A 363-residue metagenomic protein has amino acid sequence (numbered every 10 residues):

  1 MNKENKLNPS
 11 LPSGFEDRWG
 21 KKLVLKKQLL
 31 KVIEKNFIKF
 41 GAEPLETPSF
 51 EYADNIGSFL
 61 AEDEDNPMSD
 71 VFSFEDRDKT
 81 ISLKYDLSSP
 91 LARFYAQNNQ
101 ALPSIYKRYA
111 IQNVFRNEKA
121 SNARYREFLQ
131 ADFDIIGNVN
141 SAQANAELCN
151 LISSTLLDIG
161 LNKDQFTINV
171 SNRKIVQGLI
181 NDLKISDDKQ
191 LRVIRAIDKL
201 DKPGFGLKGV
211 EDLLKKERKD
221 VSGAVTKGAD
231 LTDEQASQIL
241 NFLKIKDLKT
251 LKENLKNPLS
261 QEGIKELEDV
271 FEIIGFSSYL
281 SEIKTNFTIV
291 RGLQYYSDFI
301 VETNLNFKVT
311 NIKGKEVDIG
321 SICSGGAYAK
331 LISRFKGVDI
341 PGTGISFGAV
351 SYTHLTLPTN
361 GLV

Functional and structural regions predicted by a protein language model:
N2-K3, K22-G41, E51-Y52, D78 (+4 more regions): Positively charged, Gly/Ser-enriched RNA/tRNA-binding surfaces
N2-L23: Auxiliary tRNA-acceptor-end handling modules of aminoacyl-tRNA synthetases
L45, S49-I81, R124: Polyanion/phosphate-binding surface patch
F50, N169, V193: Residue-level "edge-of-site" marker
P67-D76, I185-G206: Acidic, His- and aromatic-enriched active-site or binding-groove loops in soluble protein domains that engage sugars
N169-L183, D198-F205: Short, conserved secondary-structure transition motifs
H354-V363: Single conserved hydrophobic/aromatic residue that forms the stacking wall/gate of nucleotide- or nucleobase-binding
